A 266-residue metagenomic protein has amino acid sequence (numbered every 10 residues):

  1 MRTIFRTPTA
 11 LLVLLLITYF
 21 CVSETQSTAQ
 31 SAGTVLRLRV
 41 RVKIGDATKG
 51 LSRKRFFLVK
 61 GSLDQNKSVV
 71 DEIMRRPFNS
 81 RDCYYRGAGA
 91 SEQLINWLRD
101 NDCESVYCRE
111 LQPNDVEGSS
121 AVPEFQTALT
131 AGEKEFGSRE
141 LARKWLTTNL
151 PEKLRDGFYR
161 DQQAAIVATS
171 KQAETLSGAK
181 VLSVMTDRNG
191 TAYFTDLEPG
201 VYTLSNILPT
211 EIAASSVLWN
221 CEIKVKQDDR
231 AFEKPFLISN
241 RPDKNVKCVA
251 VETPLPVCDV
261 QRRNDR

Functional and structural regions predicted by a protein language model:
R2-L11: Bacterial N-terminal signal peptides that target proteins for export
F5, Y19-F20: Aromatic (phenylalanine/tyrosine) cluster motif
A10-Y19: Bacterial N-terminal signal peptides
F20-Q26: Membrane-interface motif at the C-terminal end of an N-terminal transmembrane signal
Q26-R266: Long luminal/extracellular ectodomains of secretory-pathway precursor proteins
